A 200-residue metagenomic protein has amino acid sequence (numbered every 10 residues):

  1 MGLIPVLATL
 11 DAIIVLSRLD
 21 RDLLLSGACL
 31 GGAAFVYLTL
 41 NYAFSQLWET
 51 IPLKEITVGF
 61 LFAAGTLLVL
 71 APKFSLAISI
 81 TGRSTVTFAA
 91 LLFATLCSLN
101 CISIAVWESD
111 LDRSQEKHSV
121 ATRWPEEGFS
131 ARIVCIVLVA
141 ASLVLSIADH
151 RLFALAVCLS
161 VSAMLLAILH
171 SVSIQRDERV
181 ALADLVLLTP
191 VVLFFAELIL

Functional and structural regions predicted by a protein language model:
M1-A8, E55-L70, A121-S130, L182-A196: Small-residue-rich segments of transmembrane alpha-helices in multi-pass membrane proteins, especially helix faces
M1-D22, A121-I147: Multi-pass membrane catalytic core of lipid/isoprenoid biosynthesis enzymes
M1-G2, A94-I136: Solvent-exposed interhelical
M1-K73: Intramembrane alpha-helical segments
D11-S26, T66-L91, L143-F153, F195-L200: Helix-coil boundary and interhelical linker segments in multi-pass alpha-helical membrane proteins
L16-R21, S45-T50, I78-T81, A148-D149 (+1 more regions): Membrane-interface helix-boundary motifs at transmembrane edges
G32-F44, L92-S109, V161-S171: Transmembrane alpha-helical segments that form the membrane-embedded catalytic/substrate-channel core of multi-pass
A156-L200: Extended hydrophobic alpha-helices typical of membrane-associated regions
